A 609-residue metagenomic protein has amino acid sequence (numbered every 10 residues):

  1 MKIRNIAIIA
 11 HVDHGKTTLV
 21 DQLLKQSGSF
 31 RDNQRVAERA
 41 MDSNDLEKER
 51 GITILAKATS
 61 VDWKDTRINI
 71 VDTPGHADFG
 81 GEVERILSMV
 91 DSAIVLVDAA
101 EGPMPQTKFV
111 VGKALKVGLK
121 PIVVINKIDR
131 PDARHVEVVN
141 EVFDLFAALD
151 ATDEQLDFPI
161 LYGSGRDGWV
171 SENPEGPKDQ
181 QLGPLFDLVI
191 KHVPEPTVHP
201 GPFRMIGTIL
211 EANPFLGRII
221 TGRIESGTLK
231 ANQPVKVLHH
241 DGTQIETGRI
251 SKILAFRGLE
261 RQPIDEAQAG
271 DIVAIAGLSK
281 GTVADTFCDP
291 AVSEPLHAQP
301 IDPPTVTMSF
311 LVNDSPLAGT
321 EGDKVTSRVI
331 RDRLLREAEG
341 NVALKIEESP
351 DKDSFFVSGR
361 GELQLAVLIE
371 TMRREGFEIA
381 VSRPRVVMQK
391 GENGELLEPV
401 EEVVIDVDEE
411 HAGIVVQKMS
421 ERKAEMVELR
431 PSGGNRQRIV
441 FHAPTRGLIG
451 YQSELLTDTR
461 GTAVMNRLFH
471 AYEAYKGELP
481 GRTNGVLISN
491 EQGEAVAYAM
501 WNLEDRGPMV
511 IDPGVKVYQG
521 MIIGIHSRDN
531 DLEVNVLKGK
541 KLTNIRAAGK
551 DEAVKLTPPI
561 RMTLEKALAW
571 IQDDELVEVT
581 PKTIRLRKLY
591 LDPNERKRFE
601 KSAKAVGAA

Functional and structural regions predicted by a protein language model:
M1-V97, E101, E141, L210-N213: P-loop NTPase switch module centered on the Walker A-proximal segment
V36-R39, L149-L161, P196-I206, G242-F256 (+8 more regions): Interdomain boundary/hinge elements
K120, R130-I190: Canonical P-loop GTPase G-domain recognition
S164, S349-Q364: Short glycine/threonine-rich beta-strand-turn micro-motifs
R204-M308, A318-T320, R331, N484 (+3 more regions): Conserved nucleotide-binding/hydrolysis modules and their immediate coupling elements across P-loop/ASCE NTPase motors
S226-T228, S279-K280, G359-L365, E409-A412 (+1 more regions): Helix N-cap motif at beta-to-alpha junctions
F256, R261-I264, L397, A443 (+3 more regions): Long insertion/accessory domains within large nucleic-acid-processing enzymes
S315-E339, A553, T557-P559: A short, contiguous, amphipathic alpha-helix enriched in charged residues
